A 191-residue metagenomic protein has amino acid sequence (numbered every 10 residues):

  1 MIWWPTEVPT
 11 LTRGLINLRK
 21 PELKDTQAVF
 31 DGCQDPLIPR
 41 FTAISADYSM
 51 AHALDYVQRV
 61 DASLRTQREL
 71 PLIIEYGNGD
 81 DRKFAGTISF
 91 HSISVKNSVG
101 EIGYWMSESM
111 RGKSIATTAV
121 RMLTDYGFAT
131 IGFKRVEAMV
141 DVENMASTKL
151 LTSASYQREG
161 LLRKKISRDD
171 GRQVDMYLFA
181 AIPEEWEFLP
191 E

Functional and structural regions predicted by a protein language model:
M1-L37, E75-E191: Acyl-donor (CoA/ACP) binding surface of acyl/acetyltransferases
L37-R59: Conserved GNAT-fold acetyl-CoA-binding loop/helix
Y48-S49, L70, E143: Short, conserved alpha-helical segments within structured domains
Q58-I73: A short helix-loop-beta-strand connector motif used in the catalytic cores of GNAT acetyltransferases and, in some
